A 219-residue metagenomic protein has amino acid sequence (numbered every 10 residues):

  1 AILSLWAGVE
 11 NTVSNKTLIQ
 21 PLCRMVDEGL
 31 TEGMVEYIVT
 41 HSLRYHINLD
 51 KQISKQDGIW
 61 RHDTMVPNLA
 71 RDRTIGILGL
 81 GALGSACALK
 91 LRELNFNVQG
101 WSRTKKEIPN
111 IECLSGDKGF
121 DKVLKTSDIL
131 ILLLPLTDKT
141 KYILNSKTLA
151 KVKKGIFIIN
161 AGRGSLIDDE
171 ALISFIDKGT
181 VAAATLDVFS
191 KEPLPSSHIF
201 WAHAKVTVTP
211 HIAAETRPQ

Functional and structural regions predicted by a protein language model:
A1-I53: Phosphate/diphosphate ligand-binding glycine-rich loop within oxidoreductases
W6-E10, G100-E107: Short, polar loop motifs at secondary-structure junctions
I19, R71-T74, S146, G155: Phosphate-coordination loops involved in phosphoryl transfer and adenosine-cofactor binding
P21-M25, G29-Y37, K51, T64-V66 (+1 more regions): C-terminal helix-to-coil terminal segments
Q52-A86, C113: Glycine-rich NAD(P)-binding loop of Rossmann-like domains
T74, E93-N97: Residues at the starts of beta-strands that form the adenosine-phosphate
A88, R92, I176-D177: Gly/Ala-rich phosphate-binding loop of Rossmann-like dinucleotide-binding domains, activating on the conserved
T104-I199: Rossmann-like adenosine-cofactor binding region
